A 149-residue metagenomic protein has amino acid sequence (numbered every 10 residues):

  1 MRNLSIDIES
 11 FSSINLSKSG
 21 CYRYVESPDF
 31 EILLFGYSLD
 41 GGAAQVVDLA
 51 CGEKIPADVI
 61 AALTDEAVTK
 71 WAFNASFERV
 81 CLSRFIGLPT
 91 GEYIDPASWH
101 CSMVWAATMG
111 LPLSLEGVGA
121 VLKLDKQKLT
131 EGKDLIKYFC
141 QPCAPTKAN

Functional and structural regions predicted by a protein language model:
M1-F30: Entry/capping segment at the start of metal-dependent catalytic domains with acidic active-site entry clusters
F30-I32, G36-Y37, G41-N149: Active-site-proximal helix-loop-helix substrate-binding element of RNase H-like nuclease domains
